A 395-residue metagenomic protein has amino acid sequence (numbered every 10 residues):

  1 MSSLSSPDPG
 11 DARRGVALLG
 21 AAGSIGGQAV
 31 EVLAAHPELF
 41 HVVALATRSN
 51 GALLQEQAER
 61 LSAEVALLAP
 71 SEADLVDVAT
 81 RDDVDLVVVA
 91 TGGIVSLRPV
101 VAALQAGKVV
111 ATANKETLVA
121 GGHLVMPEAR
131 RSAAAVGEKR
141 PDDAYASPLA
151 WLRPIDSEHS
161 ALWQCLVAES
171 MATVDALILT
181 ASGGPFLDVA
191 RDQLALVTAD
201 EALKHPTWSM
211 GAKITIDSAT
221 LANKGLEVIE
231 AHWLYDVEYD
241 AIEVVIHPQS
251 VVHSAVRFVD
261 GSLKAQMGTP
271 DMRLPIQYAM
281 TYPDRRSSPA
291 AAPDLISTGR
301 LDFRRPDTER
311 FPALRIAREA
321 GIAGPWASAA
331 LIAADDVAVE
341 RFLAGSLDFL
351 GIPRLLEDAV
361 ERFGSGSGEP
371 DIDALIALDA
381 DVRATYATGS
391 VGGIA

Functional and structural regions predicted by a protein language model:
M1-A395: Catalytic, metal-anchored helix/loop core of enzyme active sites in primary metabolism
